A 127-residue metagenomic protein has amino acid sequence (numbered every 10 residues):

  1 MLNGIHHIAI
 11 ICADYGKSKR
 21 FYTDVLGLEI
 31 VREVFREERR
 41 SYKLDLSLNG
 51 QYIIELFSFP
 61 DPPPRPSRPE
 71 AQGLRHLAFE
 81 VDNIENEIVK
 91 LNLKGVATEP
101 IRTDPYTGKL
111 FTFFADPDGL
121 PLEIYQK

Functional and structural regions predicted by a protein language model:
M1, V34, D45, I88-K127: Vicinal oxygen chelate
M1-G16, L74-L77: N-terminal beta-strand motif that seeds the catalytic metal site of vicinal oxygen chelate
G4, R40-Y42, G73, G108: Exposed loop/turn and edge beta-strand positions of beta-sandwich/beta-sheet ligand-binding modules
I11-Y52: Core segments of cupin and vicinal oxygen chelate
F21, E85-K90: Short amphipathic alpha-helices within nucleic acid-binding modules
V31-R32, R39-S41, D61-S67, P100: A short, acidic/glycine-rich surface segment
N49-I53, D61-P62, I84-E85: Short, charged/polar surface micro-motifs in flexible loops or helix N-caps
E70, L77-E85: Mid-chain, well-packed structural core segment of small domains
